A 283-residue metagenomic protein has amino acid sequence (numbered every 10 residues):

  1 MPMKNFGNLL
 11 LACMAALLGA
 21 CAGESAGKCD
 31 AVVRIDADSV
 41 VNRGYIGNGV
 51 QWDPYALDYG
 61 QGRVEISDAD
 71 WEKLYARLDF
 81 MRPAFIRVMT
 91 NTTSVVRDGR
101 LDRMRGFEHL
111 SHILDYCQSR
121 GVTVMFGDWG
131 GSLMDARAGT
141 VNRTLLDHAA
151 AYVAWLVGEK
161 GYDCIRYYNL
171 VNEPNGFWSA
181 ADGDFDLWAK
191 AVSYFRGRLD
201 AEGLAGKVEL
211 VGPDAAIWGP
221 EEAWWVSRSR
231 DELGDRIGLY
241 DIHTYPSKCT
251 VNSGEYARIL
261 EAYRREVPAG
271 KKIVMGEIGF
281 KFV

Functional and structural regions predicted by a protein language model:
K4-A12: Sec-dependent signal peptide recognition, specifically the positively charged N-region followed immediately by
A12-A22: Hydrophobic h-region of N-terminal signal peptides that target proteins for export in Gram-negative bacteria
C21-E72, A76: Mature N-terminal, pre-catalytic/accessory segment of carbohydrate-active enzymes
L78-T250: Substrate-binding cleft and catalytic face of glycoside hydrolase catalytic domains, especially the flexible beta-alpha
G106-E108, E255-R258: Charged helix-capping and loop-helix junction motifs
S227-G234, L260-P268: Short, surface-exposed basic-aromatic patches at helix termini and helix-loop junctions that form
Y263-V283: Active-site clefts of carbohydrate-active enzymes
